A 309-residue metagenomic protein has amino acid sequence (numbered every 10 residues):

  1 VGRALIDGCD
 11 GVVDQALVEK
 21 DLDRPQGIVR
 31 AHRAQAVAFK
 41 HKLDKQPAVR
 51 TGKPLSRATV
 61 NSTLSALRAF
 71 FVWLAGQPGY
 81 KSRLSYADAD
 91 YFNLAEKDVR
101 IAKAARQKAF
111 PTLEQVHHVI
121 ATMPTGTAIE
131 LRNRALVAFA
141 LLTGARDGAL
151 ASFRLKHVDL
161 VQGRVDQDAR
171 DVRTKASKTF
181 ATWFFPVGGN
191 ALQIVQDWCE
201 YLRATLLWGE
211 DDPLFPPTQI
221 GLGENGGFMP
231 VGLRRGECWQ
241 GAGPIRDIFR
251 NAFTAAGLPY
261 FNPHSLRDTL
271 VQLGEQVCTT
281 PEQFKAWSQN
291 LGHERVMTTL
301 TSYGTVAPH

Functional and structural regions predicted by a protein language model:
V1, L67, L136-V137, G144 (+2 more regions): Alpha-helix N-cap/helix-start motif at helix boundaries, enriched for small hydrophobics
G2-A105, T122-G126: N-terminal core-binding DNA-recognition domain of tyrosine recombinases/integrases
Q77-K81, A140-V165: Short, charged phosphate-coordinating catalytic segments
G79-H118, A176, G221, N225-G227 (+1 more regions): Flexible interdomain linker/hinge and immediately adjacent N-terminus of the catalytic tyrosine-recombinase domain
L113-D147: Basic, Lys/Arg- and aromatic-enriched nucleic-acid-binding interface segment
S152-D212, Q219-I220: Conserved tyrosine-mediated DNA breakage-rejoining catalytic core shared by Y-recombinases
G188-P259: Active-site/catalytic core of tyrosine-dependent DNA strand-transfer enzymes
R234-Q289, H293-V296, T305: Short, basic (Lys/Arg/His-rich) helix/loop patches that form interaction surfaces in the mid-to-C-terminal regions
